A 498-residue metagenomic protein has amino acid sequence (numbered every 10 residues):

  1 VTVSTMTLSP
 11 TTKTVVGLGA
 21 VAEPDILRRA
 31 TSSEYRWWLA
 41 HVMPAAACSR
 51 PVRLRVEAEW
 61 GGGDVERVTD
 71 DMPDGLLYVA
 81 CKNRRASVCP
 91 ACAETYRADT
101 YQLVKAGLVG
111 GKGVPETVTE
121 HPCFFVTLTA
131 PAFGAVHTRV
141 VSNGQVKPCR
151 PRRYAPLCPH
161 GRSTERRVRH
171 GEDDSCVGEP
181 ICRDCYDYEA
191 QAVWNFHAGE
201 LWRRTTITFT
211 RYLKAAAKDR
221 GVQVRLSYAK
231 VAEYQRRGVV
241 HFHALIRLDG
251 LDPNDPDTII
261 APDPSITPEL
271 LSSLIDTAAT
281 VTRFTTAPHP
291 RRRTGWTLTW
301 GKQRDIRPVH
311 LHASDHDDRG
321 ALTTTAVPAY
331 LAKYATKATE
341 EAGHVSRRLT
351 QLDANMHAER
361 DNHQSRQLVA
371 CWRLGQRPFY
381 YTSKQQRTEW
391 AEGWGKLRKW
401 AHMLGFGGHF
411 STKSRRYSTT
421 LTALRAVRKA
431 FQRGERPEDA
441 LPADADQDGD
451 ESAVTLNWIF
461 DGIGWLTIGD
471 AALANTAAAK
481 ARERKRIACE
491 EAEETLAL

Functional and structural regions predicted by a protein language model:
V1-R97, W296-L498: Long, low-complexity, charged/polar intrinsically disordered accessory regions
C89, V126, G221-D255, L331: Histidine-centered divalent-metal-coordination microenvironment in nucleic-acid enzymes
A93-E94, A106-R236: Signature for HUH/AEP ssDNA processing cores
R97, G134-V136, R237, L251-N254 (+1 more regions): Eukaryotic short linear interaction motifs
D99-Q102: Short Cys/His-rich "knuckle" micro-motifs
V193, H197-L201, T205, P262-T277 (+1 more regions): Short amphipathic alpha-helical segments
G238-V240, A244-L245, V281, T285-D317: Acidic/histidine-rich catalytic neighborhood
L245-R292: Helical (often loop-to-helix) elements that flank the catalytic cores of nucleotide-handling enzymes
